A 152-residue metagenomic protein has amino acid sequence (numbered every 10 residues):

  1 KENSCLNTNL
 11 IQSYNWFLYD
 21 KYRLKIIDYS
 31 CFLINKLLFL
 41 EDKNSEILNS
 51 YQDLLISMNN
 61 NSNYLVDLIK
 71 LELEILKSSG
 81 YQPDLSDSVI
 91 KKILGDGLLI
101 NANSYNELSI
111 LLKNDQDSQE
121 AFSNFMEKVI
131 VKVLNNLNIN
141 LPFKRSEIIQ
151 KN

Functional and structural regions predicted by a protein language model:
K1-N152: Non-catalytic alpha-helical scaffolds and adjoining flexible linkers that form interface surfaces for assembly
